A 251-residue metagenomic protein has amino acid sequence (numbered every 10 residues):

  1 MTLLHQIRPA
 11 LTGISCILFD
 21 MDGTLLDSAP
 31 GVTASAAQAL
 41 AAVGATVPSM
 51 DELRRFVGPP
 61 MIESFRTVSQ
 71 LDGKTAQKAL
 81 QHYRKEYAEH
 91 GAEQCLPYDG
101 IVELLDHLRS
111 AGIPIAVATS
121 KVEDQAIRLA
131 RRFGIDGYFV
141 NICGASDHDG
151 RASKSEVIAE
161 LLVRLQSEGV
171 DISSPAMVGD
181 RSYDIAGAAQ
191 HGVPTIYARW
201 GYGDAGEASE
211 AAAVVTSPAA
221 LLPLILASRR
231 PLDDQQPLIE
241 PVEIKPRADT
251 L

Functional and structural regions predicted by a protein language model:
T2-R55, S69: Active-site neighborhood of HAD-like aspartate-dependent phosphohydrolases
C16, K154-I185: Conserved Lys-Pro-Asp/Glu-containing loop-to-beta segment of HAD-superfamily phosphomonoesterases, centered on
A36, L104-A130, C143: Substrate-recognition element of Asp-dependent hydrolases with the DxDx(T/V) motif
A39, P60-G73, L129, A159-R164: Helix-loop "lid/cap" segments that line or gate small-molecule binding pockets
T46, I135-V140, D171: Conserved H-loop
R66-E103, A111: Metal-dependent phosphoesterase signature
D136-R151: A short, structured active-site edge motif that brings together acidic residues
A176-V215: Acidic, Mg2+-coordinating phosphoryl-transfer loop and its flanking beta/alpha structural elements, shared across
